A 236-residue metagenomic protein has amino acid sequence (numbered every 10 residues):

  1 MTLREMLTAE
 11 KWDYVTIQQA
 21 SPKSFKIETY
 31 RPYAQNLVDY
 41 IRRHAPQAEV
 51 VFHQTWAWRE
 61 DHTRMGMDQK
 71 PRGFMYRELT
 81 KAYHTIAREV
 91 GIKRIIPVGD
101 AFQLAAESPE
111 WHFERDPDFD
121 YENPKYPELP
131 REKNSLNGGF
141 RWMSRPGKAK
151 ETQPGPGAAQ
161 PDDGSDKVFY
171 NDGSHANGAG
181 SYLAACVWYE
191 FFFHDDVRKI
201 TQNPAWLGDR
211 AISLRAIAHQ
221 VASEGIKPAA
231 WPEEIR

Functional and structural regions predicted by a protein language model:
L3-G178, K199: Alpha-helical cap/lid subdomain in secreted, periplasmic, or secretory-pathway luminal O-acyl-processing enzymes
Q18, I92, V187, F191 (+1 more regions): Generic hydrophobic/packing signal
E89, L183-C186, Q220: Charged/polar positions on well-ordered alpha helices
A179-H194: Short, hydrophobic/amphipathic alpha-helical patches that form generic packing surfaces within helical domains
E190-R236: C-terminal accessory extensions appended to soluble enzyme cores
